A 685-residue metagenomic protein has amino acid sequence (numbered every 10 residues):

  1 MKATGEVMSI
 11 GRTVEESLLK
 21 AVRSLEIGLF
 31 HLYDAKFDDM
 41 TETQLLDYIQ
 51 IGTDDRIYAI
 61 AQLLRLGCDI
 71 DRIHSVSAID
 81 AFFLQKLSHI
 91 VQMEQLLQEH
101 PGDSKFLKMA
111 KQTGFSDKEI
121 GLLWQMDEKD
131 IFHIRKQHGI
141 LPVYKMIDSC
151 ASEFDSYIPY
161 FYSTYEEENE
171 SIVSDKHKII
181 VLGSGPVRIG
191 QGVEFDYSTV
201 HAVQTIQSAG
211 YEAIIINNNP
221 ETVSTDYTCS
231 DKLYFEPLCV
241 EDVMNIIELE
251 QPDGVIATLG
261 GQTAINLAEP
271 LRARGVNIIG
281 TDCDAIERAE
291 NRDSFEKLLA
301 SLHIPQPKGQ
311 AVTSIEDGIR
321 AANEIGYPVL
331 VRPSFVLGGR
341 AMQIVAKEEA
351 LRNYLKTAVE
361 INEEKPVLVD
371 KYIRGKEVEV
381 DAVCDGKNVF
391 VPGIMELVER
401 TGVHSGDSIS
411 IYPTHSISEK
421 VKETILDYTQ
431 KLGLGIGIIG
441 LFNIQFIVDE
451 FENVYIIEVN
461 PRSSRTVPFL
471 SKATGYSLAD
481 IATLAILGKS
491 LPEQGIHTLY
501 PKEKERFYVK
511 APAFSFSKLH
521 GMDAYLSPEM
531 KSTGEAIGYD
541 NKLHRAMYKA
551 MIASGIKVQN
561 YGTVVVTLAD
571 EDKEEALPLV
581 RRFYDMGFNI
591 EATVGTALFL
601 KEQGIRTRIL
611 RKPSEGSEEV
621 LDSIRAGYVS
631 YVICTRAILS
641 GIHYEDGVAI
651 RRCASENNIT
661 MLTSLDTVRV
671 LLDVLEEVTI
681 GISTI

Functional and structural regions predicted by a protein language model:
M1-F106, T113-G114, Q137-H138, P142 (+12 more regions): ATP-dependent carboxylate activation and anion-phosphoryl transfer catalytic cores that bind Mg-ATP to form
I73, I120-G121: Short alpha-helical "recognition helix" segments of helix-turn-helix
L84, I131-F132: Helix-turn-helix DNA-binding helix
Q112, S116, M126: Hard-cation-handling environments
E128, P142-Y144: Long amphipathic alpha-helical scaffold segments
H133-K136, K145-I304, T313-R320, Y539-S683: ATP-binding N-terminal substructure of ATP-dependent carboxylate-amine bond-forming enzymes
R320-V329: Acidic/histidine-enriched active-site and ligand-binding environments that engage anionic O-linkages
